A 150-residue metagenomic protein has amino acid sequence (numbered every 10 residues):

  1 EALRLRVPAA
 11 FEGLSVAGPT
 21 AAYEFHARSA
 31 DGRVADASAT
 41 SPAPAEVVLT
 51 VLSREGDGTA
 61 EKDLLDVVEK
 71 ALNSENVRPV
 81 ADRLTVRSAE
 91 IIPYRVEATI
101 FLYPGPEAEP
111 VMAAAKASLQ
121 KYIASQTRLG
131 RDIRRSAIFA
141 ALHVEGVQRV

Functional and structural regions predicted by a protein language model:
E1-A10, G18: Catalytic P-loop NTP-binding/switch module of NTPases
E12-R131: Carbohydrate-recognition loop of C-type lectin domains
R134-V150: Short loop/turn elements at secondary-structure junctions
